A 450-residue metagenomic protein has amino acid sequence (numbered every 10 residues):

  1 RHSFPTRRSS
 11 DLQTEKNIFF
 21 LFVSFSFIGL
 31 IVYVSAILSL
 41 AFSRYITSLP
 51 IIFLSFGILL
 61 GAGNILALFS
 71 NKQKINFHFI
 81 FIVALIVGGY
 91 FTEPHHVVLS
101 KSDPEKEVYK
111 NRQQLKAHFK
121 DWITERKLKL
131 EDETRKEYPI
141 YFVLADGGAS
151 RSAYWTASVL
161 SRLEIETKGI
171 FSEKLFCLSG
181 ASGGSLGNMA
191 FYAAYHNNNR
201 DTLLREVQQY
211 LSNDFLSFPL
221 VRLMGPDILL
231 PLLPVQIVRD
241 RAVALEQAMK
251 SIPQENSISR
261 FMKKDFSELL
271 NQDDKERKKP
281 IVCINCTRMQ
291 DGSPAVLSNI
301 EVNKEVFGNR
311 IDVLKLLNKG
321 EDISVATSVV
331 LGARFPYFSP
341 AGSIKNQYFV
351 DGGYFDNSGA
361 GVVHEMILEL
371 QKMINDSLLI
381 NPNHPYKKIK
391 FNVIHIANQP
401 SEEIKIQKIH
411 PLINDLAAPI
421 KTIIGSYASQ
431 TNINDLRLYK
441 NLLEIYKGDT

Functional and structural regions predicted by a protein language model:
R1, I31-V34, F56-F69, G89-H95: Alpha-helical transmembrane segments
H2-S9: Short, small-residue-biased leader/transition segments that mark boundaries at the very start of proteins
V32-S43: Juxtamembrane "helix-exit" motif on the non-cytosolic side of transmembrane helices
Y45-V83: Cytosolic-side transmembrane helix boundary signature
V87-T167: Membrane-interface segments at or immediately adjacent to transmembrane helices that form the boundary between
E137, F142, A153-A157, S161-S172 (+1 more regions): Patatin-like phospholipase A catalytic core
L178-G180, V393: Conserved alpha/beta-hydrolase fold motif
I396-T450: C-terminal regions of proteins
